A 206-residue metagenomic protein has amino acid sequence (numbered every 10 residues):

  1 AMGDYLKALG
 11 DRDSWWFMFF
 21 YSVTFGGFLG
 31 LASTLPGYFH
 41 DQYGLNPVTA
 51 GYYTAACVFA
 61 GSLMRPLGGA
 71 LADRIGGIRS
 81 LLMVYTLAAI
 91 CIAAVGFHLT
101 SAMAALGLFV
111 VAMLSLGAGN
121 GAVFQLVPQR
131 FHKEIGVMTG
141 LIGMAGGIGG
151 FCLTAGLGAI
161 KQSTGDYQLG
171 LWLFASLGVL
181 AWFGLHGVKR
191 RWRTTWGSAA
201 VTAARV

Functional and structural regions predicted by a protein language model:
A1-F17, T202-V206: Juxtamembrane intracellular "pre-TM" segments in multi-pass secondary transporters
D11-L63: Extracytoplasmic gate region of multi-pass secondary transporters
F39-H40, L71-A72, G156-G165: Interfacial helix-cap and linker-helix signal at transmembrane-aqueous boundaries of multi-pass secondary transporters
M64-G76: Helix-to-loop junctions at the C-terminal end of transmembrane segments in multipass secondary transporters
G77-V123: C-terminal transmembrane helical hairpin of 12-TM major facilitator-type secondary transporters
L126-G136: Paired intracellular helix-loop junctions of major facilitator superfamily
A159-L177: A membrane-interface helix-boundary motif in multi-pass transporters
A175-V206: Multi-pass alpha-helical transporter architecture, strongest for 12-TM Major Facilitator/SLC carriers used
